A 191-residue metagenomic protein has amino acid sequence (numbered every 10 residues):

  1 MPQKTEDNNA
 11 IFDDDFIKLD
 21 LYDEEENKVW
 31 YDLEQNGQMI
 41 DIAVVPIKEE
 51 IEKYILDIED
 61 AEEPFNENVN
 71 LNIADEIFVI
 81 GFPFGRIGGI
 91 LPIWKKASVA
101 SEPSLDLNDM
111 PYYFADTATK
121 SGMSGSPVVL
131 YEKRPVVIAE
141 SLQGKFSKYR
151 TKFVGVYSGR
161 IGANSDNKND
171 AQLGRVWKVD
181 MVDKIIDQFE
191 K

Functional and structural regions predicted by a protein language model:
M1-M110, D116-T117, S121, G125 (+2 more regions): Serine endopeptidase catalytic core focused on the charge-relay Asp
N9, D32-Q35, K133-S147, G162-K168: Low-complexity, polar-biased intrinsically disordered regions enriched in Pro/Ser/Thr/Gly
G81, F153-A163: Short beta->alpha transition motifs characteristic of CBS
W94, P135-A139, K191: Alpha-helix termini
T117-V156: Catalytic nucleophile loop of clan PA
G159-K191: C-terminal tail/extension regions appended to the core domain(s) of diverse proteins
